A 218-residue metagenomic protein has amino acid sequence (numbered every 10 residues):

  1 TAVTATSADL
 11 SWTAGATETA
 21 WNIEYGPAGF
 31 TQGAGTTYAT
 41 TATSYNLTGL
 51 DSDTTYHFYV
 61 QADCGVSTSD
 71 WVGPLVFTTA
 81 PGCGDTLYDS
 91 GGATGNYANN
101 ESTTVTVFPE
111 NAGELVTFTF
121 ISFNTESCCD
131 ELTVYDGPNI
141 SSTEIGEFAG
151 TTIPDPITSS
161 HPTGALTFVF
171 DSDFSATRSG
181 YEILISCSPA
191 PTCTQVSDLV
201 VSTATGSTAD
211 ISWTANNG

Functional and structural regions predicted by a protein language model:
T1-T17, S52, S67-P81, A190-G218: Pro/Thr/Ser/Gly-rich low-complexity, intrinsically disordered linker/stalk tracts
A2, N46-S52, T158-S160: Short, flexible loop/turn segments at beta-strand junctions in immunoglobulin-like and fibronectin type III
T13-G33, C128-C129, N216-G218: Solvent-exposed loop/turn segments flanking beta-strands in beta-repeat/beta-sandwich domains
N22-D51, G65-W71: Recognizes extended acidic, P/S/T-rich segments that occur within or adjacent to Ig-like beta-sandwich modules
Y45-T48, D53, V107, V201: Hydrophobic core positions of the immunoglobulin-like beta-sandwich fold
Q61-G65, D171-D173: Beta-strand-rich extracellular modules
A80-T192: Domain-level representation of secreted and single-pass membrane ectodomains enriched in extracellular protease systems
